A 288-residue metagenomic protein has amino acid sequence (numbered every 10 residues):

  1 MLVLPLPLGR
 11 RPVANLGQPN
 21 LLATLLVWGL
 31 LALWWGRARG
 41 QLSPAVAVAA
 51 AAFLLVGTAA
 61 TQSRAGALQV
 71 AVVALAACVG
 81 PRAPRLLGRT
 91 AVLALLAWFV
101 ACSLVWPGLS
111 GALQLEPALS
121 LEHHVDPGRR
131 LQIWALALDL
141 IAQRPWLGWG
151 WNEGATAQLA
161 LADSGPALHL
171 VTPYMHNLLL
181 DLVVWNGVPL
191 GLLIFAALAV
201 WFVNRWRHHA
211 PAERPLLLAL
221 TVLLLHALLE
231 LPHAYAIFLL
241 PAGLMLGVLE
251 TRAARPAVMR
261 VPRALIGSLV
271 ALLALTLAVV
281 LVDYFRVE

Functional and structural regions predicted by a protein language model:
M1-R10, A14-P84, G88-S103, V184 (+4 more regions): Alpha-helical transmembrane segments of multi-pass inner-membrane proteins
M1-T24, V56-A59, A67, S110-L119 (+3 more regions): Membrane-interfacial helix-loop-helix modules of multi-pass inner-membrane proteins that assemble, modify, or transport
L4-L8, V125-R129, I133, W146 (+2 more regions): Juxtamembrane loop-helix boundary motifs flanking transmembrane segments in multi-pass membrane proteins
Q18, R130, Y235: Short, conserved phosphate/pyrophosphate- and ester-handling motifs at nucleotide-, phospho-/glycolipid
A60, C78-V125, I133-L140, P262-R286: A membrane-periplasm/extracellular boundary helix in multi-pass inner-membrane enzymes that assemble envelope glycans
L131-T172, L179, N186-L190: TM-adjacent membrane-interface loops and short helices in multi-pass inner/ER membrane proteins
P173, N177, W206-L229: Loop-to-helix entry and N-terminal half of a specific, functionally important transmembrane alpha helix in multi-pass
L217, P232-E288: Membrane-embedded architecture of ER/inner-membrane glycosylation machinery
